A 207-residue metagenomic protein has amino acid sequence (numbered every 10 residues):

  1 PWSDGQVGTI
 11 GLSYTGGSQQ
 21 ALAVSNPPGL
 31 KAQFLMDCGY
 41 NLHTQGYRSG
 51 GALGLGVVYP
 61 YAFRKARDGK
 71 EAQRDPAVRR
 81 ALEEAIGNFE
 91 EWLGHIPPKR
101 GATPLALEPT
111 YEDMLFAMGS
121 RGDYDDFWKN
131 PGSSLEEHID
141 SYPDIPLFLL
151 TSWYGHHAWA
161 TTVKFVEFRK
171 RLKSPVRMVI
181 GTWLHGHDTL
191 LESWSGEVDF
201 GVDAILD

Functional and structural regions predicted by a protein language model:
P1-D4, Y47-S49, L55, L190-A204: Cap/lid segment of the alpha/beta-hydrolase catalytic domain
P1-G8, S13: Gly/Ser-rich "nucleophile elbow"/oxyanion-hole loop immediately N-terminal to the catalytic nucleophile in hydrolases
D4, G29-K31, P175: Core-facing hydrophobic residues within beta-strands of well-ordered domains
V7, Y61-G69, L150-G155: The substrate-binding groove and active-site-proximal loops of carbohydrate-active enzymes, especially glycoside
T9, A32-M36, I180: A short, hydrophobic beta-strand element of the alpha/beta-hydrolase
S18-L22: Hydrolases whose catalytic domains are alpha/beta-hydrolase-1, hotdog thioesterase, or metallo-beta-lactamase-like
V24-N26, K31-S141: Accessory cap/linker subdomain of secreted extracellular hydrolases
G119-D207: C-terminal subdomain of alpha/beta-hydrolase-fold enzymes, centered on the catalytic histidine and its supporting
